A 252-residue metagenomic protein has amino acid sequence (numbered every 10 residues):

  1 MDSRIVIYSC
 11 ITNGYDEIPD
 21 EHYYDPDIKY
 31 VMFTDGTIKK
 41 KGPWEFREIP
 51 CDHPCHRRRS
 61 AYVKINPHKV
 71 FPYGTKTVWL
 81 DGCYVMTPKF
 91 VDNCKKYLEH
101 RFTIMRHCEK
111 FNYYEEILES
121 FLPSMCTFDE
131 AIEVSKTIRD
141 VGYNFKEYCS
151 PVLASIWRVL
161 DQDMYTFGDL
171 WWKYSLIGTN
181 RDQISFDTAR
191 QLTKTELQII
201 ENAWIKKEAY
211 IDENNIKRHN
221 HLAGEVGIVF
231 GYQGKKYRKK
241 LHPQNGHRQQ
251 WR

Functional and structural regions predicted by a protein language model:
M1-A61, V70-G74, I177-N180, T193-K194 (+4 more regions): N-terminal anchoring/stem segment of glycosyltransferases
P19-H22, P67, F90-C94: A short acidic, amphipathic alpha-helical/loop segment
R58-N66, D92, P123-V141: Short acidic (Asp/Glu) patches
T77: Short aromatic/hydrophobic "clamp" motif used to bind/position activated sugar donors
D81-V85: The conserved acidic donor/metal-binding loop of glycosyltransferases
M86-E119: Conserved donor-nucleotide/metal-binding helix-loop-beta segment in metal-dependent transferases, i.e., the alpha-helix
C126-G224: Catalytic core and acceptor-binding pocket of nucleotide-sugar-dependent glycosyltransferases
K236-R252: Boundary detector for helix-to-coil junctions that initiate low-complexity/charged tails
